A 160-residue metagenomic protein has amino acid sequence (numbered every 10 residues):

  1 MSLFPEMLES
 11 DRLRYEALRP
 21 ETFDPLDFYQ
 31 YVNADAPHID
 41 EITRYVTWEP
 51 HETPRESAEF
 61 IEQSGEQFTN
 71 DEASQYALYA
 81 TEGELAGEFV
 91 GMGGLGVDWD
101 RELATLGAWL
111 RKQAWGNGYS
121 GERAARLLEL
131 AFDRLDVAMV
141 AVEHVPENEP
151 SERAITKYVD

Functional and structural regions predicted by a protein language model:
M1-A114, L130, R134: GNAT-family acyltransferases
L3, E143, V159-D160: Conserved catalytic-core motifs of GNAT/GCN5-like acyltransferases
S64-D71, S151-D160: Amphipathic, soluble alpha/beta structural segments
G87, G118, N148: Conserved G/P- and acidic residue-centered "switch" motifs that form tight phosphate/ATP-binding loops in soluble
L103, S120, H144: Charged, low-complexity surface patches
G116-A131, E152-K157: Conserved acetyl-CoA-binding loop-helix of GNAT-fold acetyltransferases
D133-E143: Conserved GNAT acetyl-CoA-binding A-motif
V142-E152: Conserved beta-strand-loop-alpha-helix junction that forms the acyl-donor binding cleft
